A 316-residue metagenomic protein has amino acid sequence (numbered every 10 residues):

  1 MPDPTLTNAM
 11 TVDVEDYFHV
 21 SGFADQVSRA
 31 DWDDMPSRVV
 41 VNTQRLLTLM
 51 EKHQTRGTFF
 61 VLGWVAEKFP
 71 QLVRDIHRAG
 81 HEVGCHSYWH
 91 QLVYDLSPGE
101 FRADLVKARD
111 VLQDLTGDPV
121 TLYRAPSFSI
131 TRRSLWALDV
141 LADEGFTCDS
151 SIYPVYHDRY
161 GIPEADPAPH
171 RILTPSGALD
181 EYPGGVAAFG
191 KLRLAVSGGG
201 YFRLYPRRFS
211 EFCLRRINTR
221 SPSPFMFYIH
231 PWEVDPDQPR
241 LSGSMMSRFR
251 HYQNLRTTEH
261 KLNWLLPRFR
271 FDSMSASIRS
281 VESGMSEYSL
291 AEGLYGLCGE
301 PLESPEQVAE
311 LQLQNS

Functional and structural regions predicted by a protein language model:
P2, H53, Y205-S316: C-terminal domain-boundary segment and adjacent tail
P2-E82, R124: Active-site beta->alpha N-cap acidic-glycine motif
D16, W89, E233: Short, glycine/acidic-enriched loop or turn micro-motifs at the edges of active sites
F18-G22, G190-L192, P236-L241: Short acidic/His/Gly/Ser-rich catalytic and metal-binding motifs that mark active-site loops of diverse hydrolases
A30-D34, R38, L96-A103, Y201 (+2 more regions): Alpha-helix N-cap and loop-to-helix initiation/capping positions
T43-L47, P70-R74, R102-R109, L138 (+2 more regions): Generic structural signal for well-ordered alpha-helices, preferentially at hydrophobic/aromatic core positions
H53-S134, F146, S151-Y156, G177-A178 (+1 more regions): Metal-dependent polysaccharide deacetylase catalytic core of the NodB/CE4 family, i.e., the active-site-bearing domain
D118-T121, A125-Y228: Active-site-adjacent pocket scaffolds in enzyme catalytic domains
